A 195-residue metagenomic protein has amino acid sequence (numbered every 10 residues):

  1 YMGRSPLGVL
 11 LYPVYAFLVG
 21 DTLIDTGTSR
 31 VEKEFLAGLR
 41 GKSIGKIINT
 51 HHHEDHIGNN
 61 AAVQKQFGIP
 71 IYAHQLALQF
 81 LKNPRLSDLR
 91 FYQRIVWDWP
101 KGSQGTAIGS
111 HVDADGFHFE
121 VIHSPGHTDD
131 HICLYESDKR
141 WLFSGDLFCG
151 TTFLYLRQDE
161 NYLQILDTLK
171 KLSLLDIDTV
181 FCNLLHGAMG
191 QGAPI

Functional and structural regions predicted by a protein language model:
Y1-K42, C133-G145: Conserved beta-strand hairpin/beta-sheet module of binuclear metal-dependent hydrolase folds, prominently
Y1-L7, L23-G27, I47-T50, F119-H123 (+1 more regions): Short, flexible loop segments at the rims of nucleotide/cofactor-binding pockets, characterized by
L7-G8, K101-Q104, H123-P125: Short Gly/Pro-enriched turn/cap motifs at secondary-structure boundaries
D21-T22, L76, S110, F117 (+1 more regions): Well-ordered beta-strand scaffold positions
I24-G27, G45-H53, I71-Q75, H123-G126 (+2 more regions): Active-site neighborhood of phospho(di)ester-bond hydrolases with catalytic His/Asp-centered motifs
G27, V31, Q104, E160-Q164: Soluble or luminal CAZymes and related metallo-dependent hydrolases
R30-A114: Active-site HxH/HxHxD metal-binding segment of metal-dependent hydrolases
H118-P125, D129-I195: Metallo-beta-lactamase
